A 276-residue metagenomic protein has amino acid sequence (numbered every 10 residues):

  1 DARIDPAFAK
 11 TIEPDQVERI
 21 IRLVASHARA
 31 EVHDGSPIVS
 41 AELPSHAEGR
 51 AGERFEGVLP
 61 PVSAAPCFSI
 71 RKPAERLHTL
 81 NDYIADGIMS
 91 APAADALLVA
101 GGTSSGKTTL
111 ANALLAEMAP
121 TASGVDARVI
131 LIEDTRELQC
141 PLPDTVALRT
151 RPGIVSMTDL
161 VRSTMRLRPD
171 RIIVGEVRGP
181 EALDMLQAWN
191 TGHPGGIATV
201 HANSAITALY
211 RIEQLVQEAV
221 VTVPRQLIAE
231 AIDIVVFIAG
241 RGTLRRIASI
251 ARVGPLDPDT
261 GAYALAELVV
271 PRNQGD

Functional and structural regions predicted by a protein language model:
A2-L97: P-loop NTP-binding catalytic core
P44-G52, M118-A127, L244, D257-T260: Intrinsically disordered, low-complexity coil segments
P60, R71-P73, T135, R151 (+1 more regions): Generic beta-structure capping elements
V62, L186, L244-I247: A broad structural signal for short, well-ordered beta-strand segments within beta-sheet-rich domains
A94-A100, T109, A113-A231, F237-A239: Switch/coupling sub-region of P-loop NTPases
T103: Anionic-ligand-binding alpha/beta catalytic cores of soluble enzymes and soluble regulatory domains that recognize
G106: Conserved glycine(s) of the Walker
A229-D276: Conserved P-loop NTPase
